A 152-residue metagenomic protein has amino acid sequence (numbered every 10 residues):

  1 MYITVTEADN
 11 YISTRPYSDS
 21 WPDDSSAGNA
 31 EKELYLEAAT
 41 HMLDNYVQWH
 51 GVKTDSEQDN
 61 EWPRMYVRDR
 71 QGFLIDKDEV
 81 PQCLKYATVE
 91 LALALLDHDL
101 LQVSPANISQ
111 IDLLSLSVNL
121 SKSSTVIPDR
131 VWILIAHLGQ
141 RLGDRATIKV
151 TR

Functional and structural regions predicted by a protein language model:
M1-R152: Divalent metal-cofactor coordination and adjacent catalytic microenvironments
